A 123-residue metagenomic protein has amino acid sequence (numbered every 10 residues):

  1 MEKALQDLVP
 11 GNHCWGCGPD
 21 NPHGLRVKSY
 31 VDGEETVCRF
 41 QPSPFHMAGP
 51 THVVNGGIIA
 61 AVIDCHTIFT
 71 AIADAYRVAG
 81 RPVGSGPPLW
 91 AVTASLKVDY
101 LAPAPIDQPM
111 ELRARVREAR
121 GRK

Functional and structural regions predicted by a protein language model:
M1-P10, A102-K123: HotDog/MaoC-like acyl-thioester-processing domains
M1-T51: Non-catalytic linker/capping segments at the edges of enzyme domains
A4, P19, K28-Y30, G86-W90 (+2 more regions): Generic marker of residues within folded, mature protein domains
D20-P22, A91, P109, G121-R122: Short solvent-exposed loop/turn micro-motifs enriched in small/polar/acidic residues
E34-T36, G56-V62, A79-P82, L112 (+1 more regions): Short, low-complexity, polar/charged sequence segments that are solvent-exposed and flexible
V37-D74: A conserved, well-ordered hydrophobic junction motif at loop->secondary-structure transitions
R39-Q41, K97-D99, R113-R115: Residue-level recognition of well-ordered beta-strand positions that form the cores of beta-sheet-rich folds across
T67-E111: Hydrophobic beta-strand-centered segment that forms part of the acyl-chain substrate-binding groove
